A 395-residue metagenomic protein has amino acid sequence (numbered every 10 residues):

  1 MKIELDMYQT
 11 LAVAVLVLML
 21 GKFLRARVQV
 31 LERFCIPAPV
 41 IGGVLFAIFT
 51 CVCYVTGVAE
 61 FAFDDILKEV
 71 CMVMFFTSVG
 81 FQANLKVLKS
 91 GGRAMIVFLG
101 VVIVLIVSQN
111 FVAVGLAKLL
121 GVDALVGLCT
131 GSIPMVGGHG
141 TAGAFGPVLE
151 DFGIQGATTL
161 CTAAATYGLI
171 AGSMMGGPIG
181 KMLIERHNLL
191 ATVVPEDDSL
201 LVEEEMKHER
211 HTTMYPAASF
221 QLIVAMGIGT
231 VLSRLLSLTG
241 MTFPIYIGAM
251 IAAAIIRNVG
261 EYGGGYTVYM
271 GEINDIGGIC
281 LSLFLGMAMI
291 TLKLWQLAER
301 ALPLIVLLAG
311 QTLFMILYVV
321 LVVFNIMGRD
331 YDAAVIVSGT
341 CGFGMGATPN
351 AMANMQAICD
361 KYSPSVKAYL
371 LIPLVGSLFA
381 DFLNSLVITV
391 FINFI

Functional and structural regions predicted by a protein language model:
M1-M7, V30-I36, V58-K68, Q155-A164 (+2 more regions): Interfacial loop-to-helix junctions that mark the boundaries of transmembrane helices in multi-pass membrane
K2-L16, A62-F75, L125-S132, G240-A252 (+3 more regions): Structural signature of hydrophobic alpha-helical transmembrane segments
V17, V44-C51, D64-G92, I251-G260 (+1 more regions): Hydrophobic transmembrane alpha-helices of secondary-active transporters and Na+-translocating membrane complexes
V17-L18, L169-Y262: Membrane-embedded hairpin module used as a gating/binding unit in multi-pass transport and secretion proteins
V70, N84-V114, S219, D275 (+1 more regions): Entry/N-cap segments of selected transmembrane alpha helices and their immediately preceding amphipathic helices
G115-V122, A165-V202, L313, L321-Y331 (+1 more regions): Juxtamembrane and boundary regions of transmembrane helices in multi-pass small-molecule transporters and channels
L116-G156, L160, Y167, I179 (+2 more regions): Alpha-helical membrane segments and immediately flanking helix-loop junctions that form or couple to the substrate/ion
L222-V323: Transmembrane helical segments that form the transport core of multi-pass membrane transport proteins
